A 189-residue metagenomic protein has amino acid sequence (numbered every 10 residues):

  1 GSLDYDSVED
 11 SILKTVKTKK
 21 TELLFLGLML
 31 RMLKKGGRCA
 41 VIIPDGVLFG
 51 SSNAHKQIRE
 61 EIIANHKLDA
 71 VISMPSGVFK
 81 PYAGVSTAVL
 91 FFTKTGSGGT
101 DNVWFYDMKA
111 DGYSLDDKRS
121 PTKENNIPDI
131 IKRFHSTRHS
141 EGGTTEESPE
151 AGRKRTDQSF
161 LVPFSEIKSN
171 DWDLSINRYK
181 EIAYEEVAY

Functional and structural regions predicted by a protein language model:
G1-H139, G152-Y189: A conserved structural/catalytic subdomain of Rossmann-like adenosyl-cofactor enzymes
E141, T145-A151: Short, low-complexity intrinsically disordered segments enriched in small and basic residues
